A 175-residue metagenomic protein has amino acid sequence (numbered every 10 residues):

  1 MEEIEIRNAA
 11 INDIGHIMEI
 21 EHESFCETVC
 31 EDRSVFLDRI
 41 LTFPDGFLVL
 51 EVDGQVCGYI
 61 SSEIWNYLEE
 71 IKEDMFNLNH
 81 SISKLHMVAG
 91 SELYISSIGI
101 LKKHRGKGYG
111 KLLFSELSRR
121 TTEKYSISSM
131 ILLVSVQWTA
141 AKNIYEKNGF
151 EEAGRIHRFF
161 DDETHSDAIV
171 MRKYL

Functional and structural regions predicted by a protein language model:
E2-I4, Q55-Y59, L93: Glycine-rich phosphate/pyrophosphate-binding loop shared by adenosine-nucleotide-utilizing enzymes
E3-I17: A short beta-loop-alpha structural element at the N-terminal edge of CoA-dependent acyl/N-acetyltransferase catalytic
E27-C57, S61-Y67, H80-L85: Active-site rim helix/loop that mediates acceptor-substrate recognition in acyltransferases
S61-S97, F159-T164: Conserved acyl-donor/pantetheine-binding loop and adjacent beta-alpha core of acyl/acetyltransferases and related
L93, T121-V134: Conserved GNAT acetyl-CoA-binding A-motif
I100, G106-R120, N143, K147: Conserved acetyl-CoA-binding loop-helix of GNAT-fold acetyltransferases
K102-R105, I131-K142, R158-S166: Conserved beta-strand-loop-alpha-helix junction that forms the acyl-donor binding cleft
K111, V136-R155: Conserved active-site alpha-helix within GNAT-family acetyltransferase domains
